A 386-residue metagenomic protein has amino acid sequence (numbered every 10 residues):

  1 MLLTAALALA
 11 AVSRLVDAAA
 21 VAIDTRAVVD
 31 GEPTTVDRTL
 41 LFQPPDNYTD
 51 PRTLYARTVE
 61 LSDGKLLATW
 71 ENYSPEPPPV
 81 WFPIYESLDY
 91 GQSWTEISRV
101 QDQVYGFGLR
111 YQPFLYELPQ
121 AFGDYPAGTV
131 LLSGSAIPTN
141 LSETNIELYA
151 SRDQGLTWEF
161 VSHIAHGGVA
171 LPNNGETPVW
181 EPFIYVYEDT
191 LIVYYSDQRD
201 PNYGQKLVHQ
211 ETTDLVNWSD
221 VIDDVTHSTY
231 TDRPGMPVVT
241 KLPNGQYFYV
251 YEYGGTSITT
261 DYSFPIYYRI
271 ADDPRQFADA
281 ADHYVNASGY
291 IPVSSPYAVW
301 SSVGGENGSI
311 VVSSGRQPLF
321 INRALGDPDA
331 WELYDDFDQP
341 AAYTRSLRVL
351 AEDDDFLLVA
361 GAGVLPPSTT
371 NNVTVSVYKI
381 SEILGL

Functional and structural regions predicted by a protein language model:
M1-T25: Fungal secretory targeting signals
A6-S13, G175-P178, I192-V193: Long, low-complexity intrinsically disordered regions
A19-L54, V59-R110, L118-N174, V186-Y230 (+6 more regions): Beta-rich carbohydrate-recognition and catalytic domains
Y55-R57, Q112-F114, E181-F183, M236-V238 (+2 more regions): Conserved beta-strand position repeated once per blade in WD40 beta-propeller domains
G204, G235-M236: His-enriched metal-coordination microenvironments in redox/metal-binding proteins
